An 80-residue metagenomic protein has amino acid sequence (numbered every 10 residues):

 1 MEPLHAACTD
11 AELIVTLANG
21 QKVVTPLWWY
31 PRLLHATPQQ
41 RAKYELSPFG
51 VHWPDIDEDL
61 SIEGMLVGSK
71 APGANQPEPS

Functional and structural regions predicted by a protein language model:
M1-S80: Motif-centric detector for short Cys/His coordination patterns
